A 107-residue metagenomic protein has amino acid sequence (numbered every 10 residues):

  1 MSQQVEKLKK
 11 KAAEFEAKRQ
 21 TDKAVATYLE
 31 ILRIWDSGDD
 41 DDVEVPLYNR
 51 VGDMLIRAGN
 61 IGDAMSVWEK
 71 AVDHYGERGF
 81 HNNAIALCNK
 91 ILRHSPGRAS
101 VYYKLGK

Functional and structural regions predicted by a protein language model:
M1-K107: Repeat-based scaffolding regions
